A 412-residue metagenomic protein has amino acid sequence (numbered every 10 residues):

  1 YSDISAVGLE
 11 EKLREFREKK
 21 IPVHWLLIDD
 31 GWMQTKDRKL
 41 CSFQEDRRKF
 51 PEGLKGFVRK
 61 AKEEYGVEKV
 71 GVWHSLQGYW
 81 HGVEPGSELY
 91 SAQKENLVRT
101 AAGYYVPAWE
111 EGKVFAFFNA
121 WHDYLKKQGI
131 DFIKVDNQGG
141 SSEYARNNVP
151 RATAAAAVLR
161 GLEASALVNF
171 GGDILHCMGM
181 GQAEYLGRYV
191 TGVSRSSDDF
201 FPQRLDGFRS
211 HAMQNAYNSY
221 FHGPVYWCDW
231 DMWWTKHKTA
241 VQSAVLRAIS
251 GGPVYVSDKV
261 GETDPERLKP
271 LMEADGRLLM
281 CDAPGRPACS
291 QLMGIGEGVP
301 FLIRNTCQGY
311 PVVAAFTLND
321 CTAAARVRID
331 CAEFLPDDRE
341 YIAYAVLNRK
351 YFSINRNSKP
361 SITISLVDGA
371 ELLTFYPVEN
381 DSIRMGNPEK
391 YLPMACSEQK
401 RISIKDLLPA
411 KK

Functional and structural regions predicted by a protein language model:
Y1-I4, W32-D37, Q77-V83, S87 (+8 more regions): Flexible loop/turn segments at secondary-structure boundaries
Y1-V149: Aromatic-lined carbohydrate-binding/catalytic grooves of carbohydrate-active enzymes
V23-L26, V67-G71, D131-I133, G171-L175 (+4 more regions): Beta-sheet entry/capping signal
W80-K127, A157-E266, R286-P287, G294: Glycan-recognition surfaces
A244, G251, V256, G261-C289 (+1 more regions): Aromatic- and carboxylate-lined catalytic core of secreted/periplasmic carbohydrate-active enzymes
R247-S250, Y255, L292-R339, T374-V378 (+1 more regions): Carbohydrate-binding surface patches
E340-K359: Solvent-exposed beta-strand/loop surfaces of large extracellular or lumenal domains
I354-V378: Intrinsically disordered, low-complexity Pro/Gly/Ser/Thr-rich segments with frequent PxxP/GP/PP motifs and embedded
